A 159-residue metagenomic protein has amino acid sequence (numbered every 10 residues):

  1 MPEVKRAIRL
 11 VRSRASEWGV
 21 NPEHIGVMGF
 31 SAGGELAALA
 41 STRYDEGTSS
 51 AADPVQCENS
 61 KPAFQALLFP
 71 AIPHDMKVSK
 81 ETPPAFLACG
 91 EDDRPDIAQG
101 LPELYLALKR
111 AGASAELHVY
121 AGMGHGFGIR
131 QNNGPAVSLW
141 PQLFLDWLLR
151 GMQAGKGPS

Functional and structural regions predicted by a protein language model:
P2-E81: Primarily recognizes the serine-hydrolase "nucleophile elbow" in alpha/beta-hydrolase and SGNH/GDSL folds
E3, G100, L139, L143: Charged catalytic carboxylate motif
V4-I8, Y105, L145: Generic structural signal for well-ordered alpha-helices, preferentially at hydrophobic/aromatic core positions
L10, A107-R110: Alpha-helical scaffold elements within enzyme catalytic domains, especially in hydrolases
F86-C89: Short beta-strand/loop motif that positions the catalytic acidic residue of the alpha/beta-hydrolase fold
E91-R94, M123-G124: Acidic beta-to-alpha connecting loop that harbors the catalytic carboxylate
R94-E103: Conserved alpha/beta-hydrolase "acid-adjacent" motif
K109-S159: C-terminal catalytic histidine-bearing segment of alpha/beta-hydrolase fold enzymes
